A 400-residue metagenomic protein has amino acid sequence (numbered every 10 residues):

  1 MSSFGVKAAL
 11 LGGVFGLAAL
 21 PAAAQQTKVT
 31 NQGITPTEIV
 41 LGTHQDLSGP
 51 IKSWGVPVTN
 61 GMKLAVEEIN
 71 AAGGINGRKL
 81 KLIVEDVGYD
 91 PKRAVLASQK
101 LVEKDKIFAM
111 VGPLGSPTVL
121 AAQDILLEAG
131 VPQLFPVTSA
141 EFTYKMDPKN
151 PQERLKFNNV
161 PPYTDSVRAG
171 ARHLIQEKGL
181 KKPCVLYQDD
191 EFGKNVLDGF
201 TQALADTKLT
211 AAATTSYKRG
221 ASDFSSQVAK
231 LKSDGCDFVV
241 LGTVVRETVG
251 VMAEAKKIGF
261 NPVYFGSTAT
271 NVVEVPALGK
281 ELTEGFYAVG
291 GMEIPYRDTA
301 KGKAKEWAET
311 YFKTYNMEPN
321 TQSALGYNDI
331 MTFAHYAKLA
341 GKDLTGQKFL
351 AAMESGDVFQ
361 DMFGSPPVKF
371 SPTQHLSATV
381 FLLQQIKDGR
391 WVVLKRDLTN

Functional and structural regions predicted by a protein language model:
M1-V40, L398-N400: Short, low-complexity disordered leader/linker segments with a strong preference for bacterial N-terminal type II
Q26-V29, V40, S53-N60, E68-K145 (+2 more regions): Beta-alpha junction/loop-to-helix N-cap segments that form part of ligand/metal-binding clefts
K28-G61, E85-K92, L114-G115, L186-N195 (+3 more regions): Extracytoplasmic "Venus flytrap"
A94, N158-K182, D223-S225, T248 (+4 more regions): Hydrophobic alpha-helical segments within soluble ligand-binding/sensing domains
K106-A213, V263-A288: Extracytoplasmic ligand/sensor domains, especially the bilobed periplasmic-binding protein
S116-L127, A229, D237-I258, D329: Hydrophobic alpha-helical
A140, E153, M252-Y327, L339 (+1 more regions): Extracellular/periplasmic periplasmic-binding protein-like sensory domains
Y311-S323, A334-V393: Segments of small-molecule ligand-sensing domains
